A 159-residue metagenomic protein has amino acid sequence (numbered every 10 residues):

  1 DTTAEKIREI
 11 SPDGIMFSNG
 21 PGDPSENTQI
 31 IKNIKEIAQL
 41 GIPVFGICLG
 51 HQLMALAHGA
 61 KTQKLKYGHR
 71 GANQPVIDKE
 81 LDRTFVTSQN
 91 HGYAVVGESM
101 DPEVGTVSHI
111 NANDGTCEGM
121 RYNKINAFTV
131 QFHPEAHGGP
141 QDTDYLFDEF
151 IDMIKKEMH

Functional and structural regions predicted by a protein language model:
D1-E5: Short acidic loop-to-helix transition motifs that present clustered carboxylates
K6, P75, G119: Conserved beta-strand positions that form and line the central face of beta-propeller blades
E9-G14, S18-V86, A94, P140-E149: Cysteine-nucleophile active-site neighborhood
F45, Q63, S88, S108 (+1 more regions): Hydrophobic/aromatic beta-strand patches that form the interior of the parallel beta-sheet core in alpha/beta enzyme
C48, H91, H133: Active-site glycine-centered loops adjacent to acidic/histidine catalytic or metal-binding residues that shape
Y67, D78, A112, Y122 (+1 more regions): Active-site donor-binding loop signature of nucleotide-sugar glycosyltransferases
R83-K124, M158: Catalytic beta-strand/loop cores that center a nucleophilic Ser/Cys/Thr and support acyl-enzyme chemistry
G119-E157: A glycine-centered loop/beta-turn motif at secondary-structure junctions
